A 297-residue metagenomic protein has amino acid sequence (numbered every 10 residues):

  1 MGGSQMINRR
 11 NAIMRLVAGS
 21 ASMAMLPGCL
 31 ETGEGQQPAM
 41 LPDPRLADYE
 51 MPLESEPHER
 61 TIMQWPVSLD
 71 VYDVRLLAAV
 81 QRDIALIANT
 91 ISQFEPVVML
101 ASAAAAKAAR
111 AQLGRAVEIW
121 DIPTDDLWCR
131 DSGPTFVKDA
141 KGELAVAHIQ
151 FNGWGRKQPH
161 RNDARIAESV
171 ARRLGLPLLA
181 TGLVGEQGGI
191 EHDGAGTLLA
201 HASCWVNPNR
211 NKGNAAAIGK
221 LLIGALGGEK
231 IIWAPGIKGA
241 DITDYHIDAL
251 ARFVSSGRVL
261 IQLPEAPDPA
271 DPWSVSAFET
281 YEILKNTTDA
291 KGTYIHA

Functional and structural regions predicted by a protein language model:
M1-Q5: Short, Lys/Arg-enriched N-terminal segments with co-localized hydrophobic residues within the first ~10-30 amino acids
N11-E31: N-terminal export signals
E31-Q37: Bacterial Sec signal peptide processing site at the extreme N-terminus
Q37-A297: The feature marks the mature, well-folded catalytic cores of soluble enzymes
